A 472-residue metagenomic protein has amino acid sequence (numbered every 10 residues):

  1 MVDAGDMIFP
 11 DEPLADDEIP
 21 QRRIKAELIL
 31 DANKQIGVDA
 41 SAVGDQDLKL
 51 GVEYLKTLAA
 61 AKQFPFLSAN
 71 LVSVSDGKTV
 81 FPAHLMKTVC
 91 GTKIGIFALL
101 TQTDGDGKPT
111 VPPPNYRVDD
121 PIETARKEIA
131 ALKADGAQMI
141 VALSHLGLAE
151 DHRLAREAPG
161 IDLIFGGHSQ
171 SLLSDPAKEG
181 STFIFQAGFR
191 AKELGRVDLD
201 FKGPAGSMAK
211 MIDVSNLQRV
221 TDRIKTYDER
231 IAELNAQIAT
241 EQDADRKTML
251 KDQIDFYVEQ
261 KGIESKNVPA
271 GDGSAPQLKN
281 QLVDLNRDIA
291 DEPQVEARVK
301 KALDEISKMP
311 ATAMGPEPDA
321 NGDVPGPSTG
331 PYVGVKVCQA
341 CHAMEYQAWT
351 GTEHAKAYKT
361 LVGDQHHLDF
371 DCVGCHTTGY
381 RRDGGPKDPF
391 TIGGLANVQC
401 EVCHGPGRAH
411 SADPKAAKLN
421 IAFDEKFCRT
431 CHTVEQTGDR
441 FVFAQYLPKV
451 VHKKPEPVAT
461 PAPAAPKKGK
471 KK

Functional and structural regions predicted by a protein language model:
M1-I306: Acidic, metal/ion-coordinating pockets
Q46-D47, F66, Q218-R230, D243-K472: Short sequence/structural segments immediately N-terminal
